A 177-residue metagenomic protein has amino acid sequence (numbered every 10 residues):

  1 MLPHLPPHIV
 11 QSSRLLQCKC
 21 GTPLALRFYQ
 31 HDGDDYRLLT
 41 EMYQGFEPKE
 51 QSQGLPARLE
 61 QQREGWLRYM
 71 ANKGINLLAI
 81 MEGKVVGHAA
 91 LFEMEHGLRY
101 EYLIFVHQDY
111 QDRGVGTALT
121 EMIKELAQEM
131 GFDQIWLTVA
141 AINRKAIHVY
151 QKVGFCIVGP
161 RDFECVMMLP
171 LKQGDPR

Functional and structural regions predicted by a protein language model:
M1-P23: Acyl-donor-binding surface of acyltransferase catalytic domains
T22-E41: A short beta-loop-alpha structural element at the N-terminal edge of CoA-dependent acyl/N-acetyltransferase catalytic
G33, Q44-L103, H107: Acetyl-CoA-dependent GNAT
L103-D112, V139-A140: A short, internal acetyl-CoA/4′-phosphopantetheine-binding micro-motif in the GNAT/acyltransferase core
D112-T120, A127: Glycine-rich acyl-CoA binding loop
T117, E121, A141-G159, F163-C165: Conserved active-site alpha-helix within GNAT-family acetyltransferase domains
A127-T138: Conserved GNAT acetyl-CoA-binding A-motif
K172-R177: Short, charged/polar, Gly/Pro-enriched secondary-structure boundary elements
